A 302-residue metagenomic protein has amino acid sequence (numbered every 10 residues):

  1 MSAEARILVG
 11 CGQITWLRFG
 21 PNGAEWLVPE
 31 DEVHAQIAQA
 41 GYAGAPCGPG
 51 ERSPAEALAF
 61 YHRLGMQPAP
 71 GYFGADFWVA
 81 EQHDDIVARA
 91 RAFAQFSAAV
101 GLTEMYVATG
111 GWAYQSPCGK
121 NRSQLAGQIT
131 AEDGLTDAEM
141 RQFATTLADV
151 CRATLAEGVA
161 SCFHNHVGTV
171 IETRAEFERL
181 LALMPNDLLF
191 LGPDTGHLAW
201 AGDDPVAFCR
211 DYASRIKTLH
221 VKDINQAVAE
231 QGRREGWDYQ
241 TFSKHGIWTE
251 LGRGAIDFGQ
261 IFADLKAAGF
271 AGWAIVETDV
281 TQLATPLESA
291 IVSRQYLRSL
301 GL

Functional and structural regions predicted by a protein language model:
S2-R6, H34-Q39, R52-P70, R89-L102 (+5 more regions): Acidic (Asp/Glu)-rich catalytic clusters
C11, I37, A45, Y61 (+7 more regions): Conserved, mostly hydrophobic/aromatic
I14-P29, A75-I86, E132-M140, T249-R253: Active-site mouth loops of central-metabolism enzymes
A24-V28, Q115-A126, V228-T241: Short, flexible, mixed-charge acidic loops at enzyme active sites
G44-A57, D76-A88, Q115, V167-T173 (+4 more regions): Acidic-and-aromatic substrate-binding clefts and catalytic sites of carbohydrate-active enzymes
R63, A144-L251, A255: Acidic/histidine-rich catalytic cores of soluble enzymes
H83-L191: Active-site acidic/histidine proton-transfer and metal-coordination neighborhood in alpha/beta enzyme cores
P286-L302: C-terminal helical cap(s) of enzyme catalytic domains, especially alpha/beta-barrels
